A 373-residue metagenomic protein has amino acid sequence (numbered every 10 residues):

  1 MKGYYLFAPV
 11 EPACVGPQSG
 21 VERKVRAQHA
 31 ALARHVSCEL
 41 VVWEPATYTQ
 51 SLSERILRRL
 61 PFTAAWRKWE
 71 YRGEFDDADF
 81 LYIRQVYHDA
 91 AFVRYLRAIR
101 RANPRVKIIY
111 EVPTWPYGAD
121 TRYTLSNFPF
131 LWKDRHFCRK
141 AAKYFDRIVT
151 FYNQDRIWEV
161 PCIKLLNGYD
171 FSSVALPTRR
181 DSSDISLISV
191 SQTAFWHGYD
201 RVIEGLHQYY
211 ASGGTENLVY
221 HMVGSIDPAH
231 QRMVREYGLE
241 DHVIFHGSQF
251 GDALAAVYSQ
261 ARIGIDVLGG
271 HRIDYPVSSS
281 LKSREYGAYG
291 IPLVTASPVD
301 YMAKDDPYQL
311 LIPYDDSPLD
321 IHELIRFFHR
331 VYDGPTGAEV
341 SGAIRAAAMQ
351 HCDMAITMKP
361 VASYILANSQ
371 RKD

Functional and structural regions predicted by a protein language model:
L6-F7, T178-H197, I203-L206, H221 (+1 more regions): Conserved donor-binding/catalytic core segment of Leloir-type glycosyltransferases
S19-R23, D315-E323, V331-S369: A charged, aromatic-enriched C-terminal amphipathic alpha-helix characteristic of glycosyltransferases across folds
W66-W69, A91, R97-A102, Y110 (+2 more regions): Membrane-proximal helix-turn-helix segments that form the acceptor-binding/catalytic region of lipid-linked
R135-L176, S182: Donor nucleotide-sugar binding/catalytic pocket of nucleotide-sugar-dependent glycosyltransferases
H197, D252-L254, G264-E285, V294-D305: Nucleotide-sugar-dependent
L218-Q231, G247: Glycosyltransferase donor-sugar binding loop
Q231-I263: Nucleotide-activated donor-binding/catalytic signature segment of Leloir-type glycosyltransferases, i.e., the conserved
M302-F328: Change "using UDP/GDP/dTDP sugars" to "using nucleotide sugars
